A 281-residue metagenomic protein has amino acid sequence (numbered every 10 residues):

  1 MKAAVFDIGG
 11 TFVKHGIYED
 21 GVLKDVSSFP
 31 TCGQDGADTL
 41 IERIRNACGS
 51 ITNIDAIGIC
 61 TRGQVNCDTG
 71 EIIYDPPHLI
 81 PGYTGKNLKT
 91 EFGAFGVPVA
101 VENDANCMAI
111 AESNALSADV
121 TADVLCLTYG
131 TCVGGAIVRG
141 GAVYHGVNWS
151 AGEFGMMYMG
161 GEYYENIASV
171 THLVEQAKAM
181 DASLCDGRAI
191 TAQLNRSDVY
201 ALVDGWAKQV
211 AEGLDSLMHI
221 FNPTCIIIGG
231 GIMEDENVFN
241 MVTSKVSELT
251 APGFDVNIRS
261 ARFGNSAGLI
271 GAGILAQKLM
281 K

Functional and structural regions predicted by a protein language model:
M1-A4: Extreme N-terminal starter segment of soluble prokaryotic enzymes
D7-T11, T128-C132, G231: A short acidic Gly-Thr/Ser loop motif
F12, L23, I72, V143-Y144: Hydrophobic "anchor" residues
G16-D20, S27, D35-D38, G93 (+3 more regions): Glycine/GP-enriched mid-protein hinge/lid loop-to-helix segment characteristic of carbohydrate kinases
S27-I54, Y163, H172-M241, P252 (+1 more regions): Adenine-nucleotide phosphate-binding core of ATP-dependent small-molecule kinases
C32-G33, A37-R45, D55-I57, V65-D123 (+1 more regions): Glycine-rich phosphate-binding loop and adjoining helix at the ATP-binding site of ATP-dependent phosphoryl-transfer
R62: Conserved NAD(P)H cofactor-binding loop of Rossmann-fold oxidoreductase domains
E102-S113, M233-K281: Glycine-rich phosphate-binding/hydrolytic loop that grips phosphoryl groups
